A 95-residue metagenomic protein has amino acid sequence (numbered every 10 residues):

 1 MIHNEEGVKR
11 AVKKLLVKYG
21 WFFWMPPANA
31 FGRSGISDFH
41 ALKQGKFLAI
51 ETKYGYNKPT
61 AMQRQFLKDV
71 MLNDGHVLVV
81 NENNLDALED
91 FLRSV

Functional and structural regions predicted by a protein language model:
M1-V95: Catalytic phosphate/metal-binding cores of nucleic-acid and nucleotide-processing enzymes, i.e., regions that mediate
